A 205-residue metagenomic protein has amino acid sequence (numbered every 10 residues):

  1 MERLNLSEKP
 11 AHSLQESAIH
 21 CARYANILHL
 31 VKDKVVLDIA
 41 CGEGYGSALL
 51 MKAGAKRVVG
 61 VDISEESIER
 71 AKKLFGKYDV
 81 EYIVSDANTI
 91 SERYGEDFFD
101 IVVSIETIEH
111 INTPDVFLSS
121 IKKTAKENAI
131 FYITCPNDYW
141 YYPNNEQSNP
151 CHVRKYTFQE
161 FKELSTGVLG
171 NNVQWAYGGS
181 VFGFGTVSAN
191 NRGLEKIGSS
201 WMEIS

Functional and structural regions predicted by a protein language model:
M1-D97, I101, I105, D115-L118 (+6 more regions): Conserved N-terminal segment of class I S-adenosyl-L-methionine
V31-K32, G76, N112, K126 (+2 more regions): Short conserved AdoMet
E106-H110: A short His-aromatic
V116-E127: A short glycine-rich, Lys/Arg-flanked "PGG" loop and its adjoining helix->strand segment in the class I
I133-R154: Short, glycine-/aromatic-enriched active-site segment of Class I SAM-dependent methyltransferases
R154-L169: Short alpha-helix
S205: Extended, charge-rich helix/loop segments that form flexible, surface "patches" used to engage negatively charged
